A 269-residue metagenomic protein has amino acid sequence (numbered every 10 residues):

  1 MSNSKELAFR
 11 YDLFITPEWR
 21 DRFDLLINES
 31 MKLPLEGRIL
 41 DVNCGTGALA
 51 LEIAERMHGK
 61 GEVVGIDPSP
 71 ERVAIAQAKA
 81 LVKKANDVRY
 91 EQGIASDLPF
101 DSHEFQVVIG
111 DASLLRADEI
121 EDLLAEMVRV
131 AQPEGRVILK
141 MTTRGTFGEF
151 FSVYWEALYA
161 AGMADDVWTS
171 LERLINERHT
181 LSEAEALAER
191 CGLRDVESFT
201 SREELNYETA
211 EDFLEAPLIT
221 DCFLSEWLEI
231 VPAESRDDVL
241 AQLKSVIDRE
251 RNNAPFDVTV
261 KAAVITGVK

Functional and structural regions predicted by a protein language model:
K5-E18: Class I SAM-dependent methyltransferase Rossmann-like catalytic core, especially the SAM/SAH-binding loop
E18-G37, E52: Conserved alpha-helix/loop element of class I SAM-dependent methyltransferases that forms part of the SAM/SAH-binding
E36, G59-K60, A131-R136: Short glycine-dipeptide loop
R38-V42, T46-D97, D122: Class I SAM-dependent methyltransferase SAM/SAH-binding core
S96-V108: A short acidic, Gly/Pro-enriched loop at the edge of an enzyme's catalytic core that lines a small-molecule cofactor
Q106-I120, M141: A short SAM/SAH-binding and catalytic strip from SAM-dependent methyltransferases
E121, E134-E208: Conserved catalytic/acceptor-binding region of the Class I
D195-N253: C-terminal helical/coil "lid" or tail adjacent to the Rossmann-like core of SAM-dependent
